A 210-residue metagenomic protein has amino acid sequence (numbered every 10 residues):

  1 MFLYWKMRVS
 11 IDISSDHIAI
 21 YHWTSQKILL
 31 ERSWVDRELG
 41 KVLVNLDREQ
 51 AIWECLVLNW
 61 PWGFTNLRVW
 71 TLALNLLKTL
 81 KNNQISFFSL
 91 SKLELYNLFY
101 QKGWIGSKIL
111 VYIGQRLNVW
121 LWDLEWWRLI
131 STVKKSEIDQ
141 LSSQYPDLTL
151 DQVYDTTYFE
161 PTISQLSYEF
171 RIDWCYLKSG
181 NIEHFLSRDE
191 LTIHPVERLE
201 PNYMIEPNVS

Functional and structural regions predicted by a protein language model:
M1-R37, K41, S86-S210: Oxyanion-binding and handling regions
W34-R37, F64, R68: Residues at secondary-structure transition points
E38-C55: Anion-binding (especially nucleotide phosphate/pyrophosphate-binding) glycine-rich loop and adjoining beta-alpha core
E49, T79, K102-G103: Short, charge-rich binding segments
E54-N59, T65-I85: DPxDG-like acidic metal-binding loop motif
W60-P61, P207: Residue-level signal for short, function-critical loop segments
